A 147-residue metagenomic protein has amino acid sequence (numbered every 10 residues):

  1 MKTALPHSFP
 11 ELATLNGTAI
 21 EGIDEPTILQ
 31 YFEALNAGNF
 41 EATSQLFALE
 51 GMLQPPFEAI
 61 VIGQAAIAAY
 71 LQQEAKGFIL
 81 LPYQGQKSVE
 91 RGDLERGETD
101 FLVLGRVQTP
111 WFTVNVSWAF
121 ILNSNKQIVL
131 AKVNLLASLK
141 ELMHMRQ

Functional and structural regions predicted by a protein language model:
M1-A37, E41, Q45, L49 (+1 more regions): Short, low-complexity N-terminal intrinsically disordered segments enriched in polar/charged residues
K2-N16, A68-Q147: A beta-strand edge to alpha-helix "cap/lid" segment located at domain peripheries
N36, V61, V103: Short glycine/serine/threonine-biased micro-segments
E41-S44, L49-V89: A solvent-exposed, acidic/Ser-Thr-rich amphipathic alpha-helical stretch
